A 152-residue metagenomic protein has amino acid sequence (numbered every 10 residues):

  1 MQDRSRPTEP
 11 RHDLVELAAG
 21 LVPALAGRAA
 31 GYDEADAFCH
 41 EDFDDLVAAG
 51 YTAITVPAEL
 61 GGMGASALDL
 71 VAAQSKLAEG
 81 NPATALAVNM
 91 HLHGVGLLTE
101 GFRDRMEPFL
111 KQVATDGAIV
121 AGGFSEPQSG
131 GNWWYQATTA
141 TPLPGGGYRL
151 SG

Functional and structural regions predicted by a protein language model:
Q2-A72: Alpha-helical interface subdomain recognition
P23-A26, A30, E34, L70 (+4 more regions): Aromatic-residue detector
A30-E34, T99, E126: Short, flexible loop segments at the rims of nucleotide/cofactor-binding pockets, characterized by
T52-K111, D116: Internal helix-loop-helix
M63, M106-G152: Glycine-rich, Trp-frequent "lid" loop and neighboring beta-strands that shape and gate the flavin cofactor pocket
